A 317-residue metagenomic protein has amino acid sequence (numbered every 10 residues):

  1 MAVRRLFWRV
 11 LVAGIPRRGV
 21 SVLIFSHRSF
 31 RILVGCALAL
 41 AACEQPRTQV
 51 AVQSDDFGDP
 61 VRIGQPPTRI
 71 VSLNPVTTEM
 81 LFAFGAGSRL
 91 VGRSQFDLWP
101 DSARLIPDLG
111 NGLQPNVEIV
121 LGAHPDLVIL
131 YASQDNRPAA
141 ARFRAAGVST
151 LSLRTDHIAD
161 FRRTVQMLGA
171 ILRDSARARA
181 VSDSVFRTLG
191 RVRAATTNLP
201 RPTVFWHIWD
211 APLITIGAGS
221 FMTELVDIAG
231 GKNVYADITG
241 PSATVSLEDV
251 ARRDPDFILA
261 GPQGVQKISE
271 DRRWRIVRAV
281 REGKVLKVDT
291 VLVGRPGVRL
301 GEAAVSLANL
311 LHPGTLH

Functional and structural regions predicted by a protein language model:
V3-L33: Bacterial N-terminal signal peptides that target proteins for export
L40-A42: C-terminal motif of bacterial Sec signal peptides marking the signal peptidase cleavage site
E44-P46: Bacterial signal peptide processing site
V50, P60, D126-L127, R137-I214 (+2 more regions): Extracytoplasmic substrate-binding proteins
S54-G58, L109-E118, Q134, I238-L247: Short helix-initiation/N-cap motifs at beta->coil->alpha
R69-A123, L127-Q134, A139, V234: A short, structured surface patch at a secondary-structure boundary
S94, A218-S242, L286-K287: His/Asp/Glu-enriched short active-site or ligand-binding loop at hydrolase and phosphoryl-transfer sites
V117-H124, A146, T244-D254: Short helices/loops that flank or line small-molecule/ion binding pockets
